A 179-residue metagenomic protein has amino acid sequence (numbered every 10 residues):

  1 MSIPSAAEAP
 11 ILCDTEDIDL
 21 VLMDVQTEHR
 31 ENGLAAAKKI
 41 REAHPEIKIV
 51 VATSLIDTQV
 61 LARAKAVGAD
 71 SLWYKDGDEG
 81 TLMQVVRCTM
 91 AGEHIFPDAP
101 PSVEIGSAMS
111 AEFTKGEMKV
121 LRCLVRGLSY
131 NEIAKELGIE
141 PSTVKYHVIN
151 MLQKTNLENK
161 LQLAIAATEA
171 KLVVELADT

Functional and structural regions predicted by a protein language model:
S2-L20: Acidic, metal-coordinating helix/loop segments flanking the phosphotransfer/catalytic sites of two-component signaling
I11, L34-E46: Short amphipathic alpha-helix used as the core "switch/output" element in two-component signaling
V21, I49, L72-W73: Two-component signal transduction core modules
L22-A37: Conserved phosphotransfer microenvironments
L55-Q59: Negatively charged, flexible loop motifs adjacent to catalytic sites in prokaryotic signal transduction proteins
L61-K65, A69-K115, K119, L172: Short, flexible helix-to-coil linker/hinge segments that flank and couple to helix-turn-helix
G127-Q162, E169: Recognition helix of helix-turn-helix DNA-binding domains
